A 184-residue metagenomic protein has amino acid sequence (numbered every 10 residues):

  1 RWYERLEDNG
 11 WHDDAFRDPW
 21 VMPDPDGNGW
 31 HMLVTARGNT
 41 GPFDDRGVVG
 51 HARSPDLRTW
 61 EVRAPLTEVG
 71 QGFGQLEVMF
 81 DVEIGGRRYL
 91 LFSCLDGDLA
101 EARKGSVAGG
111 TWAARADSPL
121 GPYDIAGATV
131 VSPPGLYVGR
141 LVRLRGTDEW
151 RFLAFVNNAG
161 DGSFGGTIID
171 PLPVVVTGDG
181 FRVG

Functional and structural regions predicted by a protein language model:
R1-G184: Carbohydrate-active catalytic/glycan-binding domains of CAZyme proteins, especially the secreted or lumenal ectodomains
